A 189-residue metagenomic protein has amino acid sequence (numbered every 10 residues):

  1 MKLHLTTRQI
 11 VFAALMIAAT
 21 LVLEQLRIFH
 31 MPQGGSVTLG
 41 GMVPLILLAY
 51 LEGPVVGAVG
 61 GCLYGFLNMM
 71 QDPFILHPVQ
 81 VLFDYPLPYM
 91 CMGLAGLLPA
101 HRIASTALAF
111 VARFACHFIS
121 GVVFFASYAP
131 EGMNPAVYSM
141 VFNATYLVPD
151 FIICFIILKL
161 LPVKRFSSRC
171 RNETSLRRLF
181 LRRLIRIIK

Functional and structural regions predicted by a protein language model:
M1-K189: Loop-helix junctions at membrane interfaces
